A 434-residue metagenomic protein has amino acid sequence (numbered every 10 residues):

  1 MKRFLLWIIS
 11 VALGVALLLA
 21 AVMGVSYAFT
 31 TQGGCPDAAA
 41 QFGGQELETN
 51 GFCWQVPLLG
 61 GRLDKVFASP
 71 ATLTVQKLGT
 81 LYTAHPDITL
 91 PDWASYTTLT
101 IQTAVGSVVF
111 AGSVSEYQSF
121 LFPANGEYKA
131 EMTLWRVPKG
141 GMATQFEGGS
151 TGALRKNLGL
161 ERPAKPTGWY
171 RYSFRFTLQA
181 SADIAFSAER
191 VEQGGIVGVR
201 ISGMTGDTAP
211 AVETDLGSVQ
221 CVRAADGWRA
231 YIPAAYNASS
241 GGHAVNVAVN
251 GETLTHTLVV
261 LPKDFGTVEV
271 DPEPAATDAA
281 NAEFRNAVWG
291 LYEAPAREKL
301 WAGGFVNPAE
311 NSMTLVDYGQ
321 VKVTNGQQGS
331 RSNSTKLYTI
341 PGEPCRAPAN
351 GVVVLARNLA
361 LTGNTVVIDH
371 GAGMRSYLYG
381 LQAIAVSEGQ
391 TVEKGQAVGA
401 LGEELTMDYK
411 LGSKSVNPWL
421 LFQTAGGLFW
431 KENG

Functional and structural regions predicted by a protein language model:
M1-L18: N-terminal Sec-pathway targeting helices
S119-K129, A234-G241: Surface-exposed, short loops/turns at beta-strand junctions within beta-sandwich domains
L154-P163, T177-E192, V260-A287: Low-complexity, Pro/Ser/Thr- and charge-rich linker/hinge segments at domain boundaries
W169-R171, T177-T257: Cationic-aromatic interfacial patches
T257-T362: Surface-exposed, glycine-biased beta-strand/turn segments
N333, A347-Q382, E404-D408: Zn2+-dependent peptidoglycan hydrolase active-site motif and core
P344-V354, V386-L401: Short, well-structured beta-strand-loop connectors
V366-D369, Q390-G434: Conserved, short, structured surface segments that act as functional micro-motifs
